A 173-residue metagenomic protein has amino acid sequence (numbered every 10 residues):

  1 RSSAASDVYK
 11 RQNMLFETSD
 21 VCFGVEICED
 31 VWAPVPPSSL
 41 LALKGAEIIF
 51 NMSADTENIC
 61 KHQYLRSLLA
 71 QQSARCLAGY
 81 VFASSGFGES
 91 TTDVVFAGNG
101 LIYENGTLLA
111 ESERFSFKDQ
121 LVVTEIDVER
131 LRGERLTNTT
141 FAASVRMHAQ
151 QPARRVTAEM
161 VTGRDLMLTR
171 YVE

Functional and structural regions predicted by a protein language model:
S2-Y9: Short, small-residue-biased leader/transition segments that mark boundaries at the very start of proteins
K10-N13, A97: Short glycine-rich loop/turn motifs
N13-V25: Beta-strand-turn-beta hairpins that frame and shape the catalytic cleft of phosphate-ester-processing enzymes
V25-V31: Active-site mouth loops of central-metabolism enzymes
V31-V122: CN hydrolase (nitrilase-like) catalytic-core segments centered on the catalytic cysteine and neighboring Lys/Glu
T91-V94, G98-E173: Active-site-adjacent "lid"/gating segments
